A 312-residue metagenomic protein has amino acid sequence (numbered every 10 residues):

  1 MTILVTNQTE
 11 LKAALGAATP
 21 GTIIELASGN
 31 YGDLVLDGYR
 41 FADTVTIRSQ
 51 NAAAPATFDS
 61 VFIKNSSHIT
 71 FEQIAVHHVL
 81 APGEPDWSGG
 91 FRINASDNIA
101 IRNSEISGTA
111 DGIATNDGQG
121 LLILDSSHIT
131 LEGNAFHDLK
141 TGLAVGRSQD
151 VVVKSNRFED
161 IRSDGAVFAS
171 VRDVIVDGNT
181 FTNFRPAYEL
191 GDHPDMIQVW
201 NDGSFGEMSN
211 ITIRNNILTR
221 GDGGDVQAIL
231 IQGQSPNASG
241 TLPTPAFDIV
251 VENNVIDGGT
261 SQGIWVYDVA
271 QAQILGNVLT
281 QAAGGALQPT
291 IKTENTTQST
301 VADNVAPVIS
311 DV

Functional and structural regions predicted by a protein language model:
T2-K12, I23-S88, A100-A114: Right-handed parallel beta-helix/beta-spiral solenoid domain characteristic of secreted/periplasmic
P20-I23, G224: Loop/turn elements at helix/coil->beta-strand transitions in domains of secreted/extracellular proteins
T44-N51, S67-H78, D97-A110, D125-K140 (+6 more regions): Right-handed parallel beta-helix
A56-V61, P82-I93, I113-L124, H137-A144 (+5 more regions): Extracellular beta-strand/beta-solenoid scaffold signature
W265: Substrate-binding and catalytic surfaces of secreted/luminal carbohydrate-active proteins
D268: Substrate-binding cleft of secreted/luminal carbohydrate-active enzymes
